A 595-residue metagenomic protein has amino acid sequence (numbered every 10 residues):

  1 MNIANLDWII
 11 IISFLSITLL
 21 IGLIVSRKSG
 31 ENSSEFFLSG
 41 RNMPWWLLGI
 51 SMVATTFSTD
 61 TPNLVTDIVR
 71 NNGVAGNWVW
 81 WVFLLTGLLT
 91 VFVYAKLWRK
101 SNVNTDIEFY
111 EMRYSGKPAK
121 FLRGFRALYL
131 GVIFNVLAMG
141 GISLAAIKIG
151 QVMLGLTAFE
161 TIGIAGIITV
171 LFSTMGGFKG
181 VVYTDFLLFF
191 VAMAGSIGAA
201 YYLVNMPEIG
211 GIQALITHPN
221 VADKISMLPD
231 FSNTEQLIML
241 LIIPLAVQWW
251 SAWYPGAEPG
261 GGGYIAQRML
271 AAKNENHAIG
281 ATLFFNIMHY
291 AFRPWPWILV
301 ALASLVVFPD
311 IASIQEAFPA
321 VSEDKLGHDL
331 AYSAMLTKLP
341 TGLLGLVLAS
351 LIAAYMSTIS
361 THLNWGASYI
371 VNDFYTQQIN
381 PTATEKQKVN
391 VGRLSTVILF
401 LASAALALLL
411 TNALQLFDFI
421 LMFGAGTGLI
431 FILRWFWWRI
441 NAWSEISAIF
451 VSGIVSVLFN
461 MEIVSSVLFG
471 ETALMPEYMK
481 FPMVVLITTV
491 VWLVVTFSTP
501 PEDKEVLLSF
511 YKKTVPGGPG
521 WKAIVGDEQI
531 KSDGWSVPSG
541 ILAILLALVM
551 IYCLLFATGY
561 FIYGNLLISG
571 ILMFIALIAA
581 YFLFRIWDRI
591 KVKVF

Functional and structural regions predicted by a protein language model:
M1-F595: Membrane-embedded helix-loop-helix hairpins and adjacent transmembrane boundary segments in multi-pass transporters
